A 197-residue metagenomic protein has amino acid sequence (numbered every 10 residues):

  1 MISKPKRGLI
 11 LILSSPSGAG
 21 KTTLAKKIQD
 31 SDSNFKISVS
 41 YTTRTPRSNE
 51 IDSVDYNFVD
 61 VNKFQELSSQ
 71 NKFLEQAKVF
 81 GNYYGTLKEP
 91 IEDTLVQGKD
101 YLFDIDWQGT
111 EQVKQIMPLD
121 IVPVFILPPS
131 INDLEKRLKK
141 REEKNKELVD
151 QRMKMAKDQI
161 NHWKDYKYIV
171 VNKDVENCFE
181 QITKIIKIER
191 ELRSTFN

Functional and structural regions predicted by a protein language model:
I2-K4, K140-K144, D158-N197: NTP-dependent small-molecule kinase module
K6-L11: Pre-Walker A (Motif I) flank of P-loop NTPase domains
S14-P16: P-loop (Walker A) phosphate-binding loop of NTP-binding proteins
A19: ATP-binding Walker
T22: Walker A/P-loop
Q29-S38: Post-Walker A helix-loop "phosphate-sensing" segment adjacent to the P-loop in P-loop NTPases
T42-Y101, W107-E111: ATP-dependent small-molecule kinase phosphotransfer cores that center on conserved nucleotide phosphate-binding segments
R44-N49, K72, L95-D100, I105-W107 (+2 more regions): A glycine- and Lys/Arg-enriched "phosphate-lid" helix/loop adjacent to the NTP-binding pocket of small-molecule kinases
